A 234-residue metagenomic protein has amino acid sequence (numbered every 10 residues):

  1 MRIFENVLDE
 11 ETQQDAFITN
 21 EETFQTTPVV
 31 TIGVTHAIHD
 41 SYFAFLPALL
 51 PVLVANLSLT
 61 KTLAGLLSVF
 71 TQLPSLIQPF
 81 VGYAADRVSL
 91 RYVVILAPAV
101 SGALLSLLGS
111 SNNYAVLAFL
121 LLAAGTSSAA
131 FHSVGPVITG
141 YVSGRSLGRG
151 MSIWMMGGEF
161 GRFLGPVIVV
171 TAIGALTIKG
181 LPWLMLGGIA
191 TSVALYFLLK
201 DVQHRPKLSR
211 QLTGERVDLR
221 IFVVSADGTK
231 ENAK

Functional and structural regions predicted by a protein language model:
E5, D9-E11, L184, F197-F222: Flexible cytoplasmic inter-helical loops of multi-pass small-molecule transporters
F24-A48, I221-K234: Pair of pore-lining "gating" transmembrane helices in MFS-fold secondary transporters
I32, A115-L121: Short hydrophobic/alpha-helical segments at membrane-entry points of transmembrane helices in Major Facilitator
T71-L73, E159-F160: Short hydrophobic/small-residue motifs within alpha-helical transmembrane segments of multi-pass transporter-like
L76-Y114: Conserved MFS/SLC helix-loop-helix module at the cytosolic interface between two early adjacent transmembrane helices
L104-G109, A124, L195-Y196: MFS-fold secondary transporters
L120-G158: Cytoplasmic helix-loop-helix junction between adjacent transmembrane helices in 12-TM secondary transporters
W154-D201: Helix-loop-helix hairpin linking two adjacent transmembrane segments in secondary transporters
